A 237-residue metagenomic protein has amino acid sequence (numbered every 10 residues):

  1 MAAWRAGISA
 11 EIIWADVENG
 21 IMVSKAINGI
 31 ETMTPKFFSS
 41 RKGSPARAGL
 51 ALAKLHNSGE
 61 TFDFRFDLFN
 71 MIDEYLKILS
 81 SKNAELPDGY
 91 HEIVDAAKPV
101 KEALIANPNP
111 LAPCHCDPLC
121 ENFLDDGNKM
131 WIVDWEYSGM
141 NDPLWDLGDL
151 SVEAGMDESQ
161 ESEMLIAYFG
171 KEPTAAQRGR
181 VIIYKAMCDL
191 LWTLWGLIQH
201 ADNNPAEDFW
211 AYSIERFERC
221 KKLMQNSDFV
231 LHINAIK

Functional and structural regions predicted by a protein language model:
M1-N70, Y75-H91: ATP-binding pocket architecture of kinase catalytic cores
G7, L52, H56-E60, L104 (+5 more regions): A general structural signal marking secondary-structure boundaries and capping sites
I12, P99-L147, S159: Active-site acidic catalytic loop and adjacent metal/ATP-binding pocket of ATP-dependent phosphoryl transfer enzymes
R47, A51, E92, A96 (+2 more regions): Charged catalytic carboxylate motif
N57-C116, D126, I166, P173-A175 (+1 more regions): An alpha-helical support segment within catalytic cores of ATP-dependent transferases
L144-P173, A186-N204, R219: Active-site activation/catalytic loop segments of kinase-like enzymes and analogous catalytic loops in related
G179, I183-A186: Start-of-helix signal in alpha-solenoid helical-repeat scaffolds, especially tetratricopeptide repeats
W195-K237: ATP/Mg2+ or Mg2+-diphosphate-binding catalytic cores that bind nucleotide phosphates or diphosphates via glycine-rich
